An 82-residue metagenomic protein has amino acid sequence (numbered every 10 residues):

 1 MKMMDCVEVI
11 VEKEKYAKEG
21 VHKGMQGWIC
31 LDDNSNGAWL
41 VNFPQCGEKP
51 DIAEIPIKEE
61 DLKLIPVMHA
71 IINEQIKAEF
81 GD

Functional and structural regions predicted by a protein language model:
K2-A70: Basic/aromatic-rich interaction segments and small domains that mediate binding to polyanionic partners
P66-D82: Long, low-complexity intrinsically disordered regions
